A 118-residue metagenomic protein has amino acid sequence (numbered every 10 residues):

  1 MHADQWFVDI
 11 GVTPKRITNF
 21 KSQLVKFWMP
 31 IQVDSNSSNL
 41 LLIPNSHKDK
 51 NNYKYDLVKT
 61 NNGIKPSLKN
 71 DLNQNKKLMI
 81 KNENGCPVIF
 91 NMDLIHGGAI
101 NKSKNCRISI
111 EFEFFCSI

Functional and structural regions predicted by a protein language model:
M1-L42: Conserved double-stranded beta-helix
Q5, M29-V33, S46-H47, M92-L94 (+1 more regions): Short, flexible loop/turn elements at secondary-structure junctions
I10, N52, A99-N101: Short, function-defining helix-loop hinge/capping sites that tune catalysis or transport
S22-W28, S37, K77-M79, I95 (+1 more regions): Extracellular structured ligand-interaction cores
S35-I95: Double-stranded beta-helix
P87-I89, L94-I118: Non-heme Fe(II)/2-oxoglutarate
